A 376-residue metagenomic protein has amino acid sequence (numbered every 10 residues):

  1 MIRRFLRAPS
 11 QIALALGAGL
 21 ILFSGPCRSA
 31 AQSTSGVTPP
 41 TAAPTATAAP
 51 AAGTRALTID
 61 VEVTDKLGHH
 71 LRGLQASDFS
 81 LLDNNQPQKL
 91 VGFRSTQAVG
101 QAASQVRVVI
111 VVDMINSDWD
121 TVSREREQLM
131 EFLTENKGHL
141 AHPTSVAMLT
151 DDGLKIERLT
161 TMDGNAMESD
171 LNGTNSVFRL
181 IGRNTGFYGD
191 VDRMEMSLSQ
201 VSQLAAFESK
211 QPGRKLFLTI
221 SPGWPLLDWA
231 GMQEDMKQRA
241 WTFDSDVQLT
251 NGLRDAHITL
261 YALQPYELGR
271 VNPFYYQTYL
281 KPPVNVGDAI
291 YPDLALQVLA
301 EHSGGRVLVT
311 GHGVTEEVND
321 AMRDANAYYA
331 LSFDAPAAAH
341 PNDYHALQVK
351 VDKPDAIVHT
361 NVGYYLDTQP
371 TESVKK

Functional and structural regions predicted by a protein language model:
M1-A8: N-terminal secretory signal peptides that target proteins for export/translocation
P9-I12, A30: Intrinsically disordered, low-complexity regions enriched for glutamine and histidine
Q11-G25: Bacterial N-terminal signal peptides
S29-K376: Scaffold/interface architecture of coatomer-like assemblies
